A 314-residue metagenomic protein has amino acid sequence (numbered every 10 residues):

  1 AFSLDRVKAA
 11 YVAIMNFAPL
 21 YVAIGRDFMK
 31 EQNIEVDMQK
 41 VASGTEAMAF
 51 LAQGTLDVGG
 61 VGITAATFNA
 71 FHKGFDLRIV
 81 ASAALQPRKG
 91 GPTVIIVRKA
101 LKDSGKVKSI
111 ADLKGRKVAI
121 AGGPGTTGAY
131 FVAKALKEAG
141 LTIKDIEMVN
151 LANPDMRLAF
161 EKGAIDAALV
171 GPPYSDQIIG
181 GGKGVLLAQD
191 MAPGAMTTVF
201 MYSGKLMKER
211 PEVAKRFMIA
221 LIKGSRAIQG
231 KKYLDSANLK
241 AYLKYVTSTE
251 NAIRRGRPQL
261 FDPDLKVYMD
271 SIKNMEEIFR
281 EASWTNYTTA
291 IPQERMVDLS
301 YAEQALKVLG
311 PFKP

Functional and structural regions predicted by a protein language model:
F2-N150, D166-P172, V185-G194: Short, glycine-/small- and polar/acidic-enriched structural segments that line small-molecule recognition paths
F17, Y21, M48, T64-T67 (+12 more regions): Extracytoplasmic/secreted envelope proteins and their assembly/folding machinery, especially bacterial periplasmic
G25, A52, L56, H72 (+6 more regions): Sec-exported extracytoplasmic/periplasmic mature domains
V41, A47, N69, R88 (+5 more regions): Short secondary-structure boundary/hinge segments and terminal tails
T55-V58, E161-I165, P258-N274, E303-P311: Short amphipathic alpha-helical segments at helix boundaries and their inter-helical linkers
P154-K244: Pocket-lining segment of extracytoplasmic ligand-binding domains
K208-T289: Secondary-structure end/capping motifs
E277-P314: Conserved C-terminal helix/tail region of periplasmic/extracytoplasmic solute-binding proteins
